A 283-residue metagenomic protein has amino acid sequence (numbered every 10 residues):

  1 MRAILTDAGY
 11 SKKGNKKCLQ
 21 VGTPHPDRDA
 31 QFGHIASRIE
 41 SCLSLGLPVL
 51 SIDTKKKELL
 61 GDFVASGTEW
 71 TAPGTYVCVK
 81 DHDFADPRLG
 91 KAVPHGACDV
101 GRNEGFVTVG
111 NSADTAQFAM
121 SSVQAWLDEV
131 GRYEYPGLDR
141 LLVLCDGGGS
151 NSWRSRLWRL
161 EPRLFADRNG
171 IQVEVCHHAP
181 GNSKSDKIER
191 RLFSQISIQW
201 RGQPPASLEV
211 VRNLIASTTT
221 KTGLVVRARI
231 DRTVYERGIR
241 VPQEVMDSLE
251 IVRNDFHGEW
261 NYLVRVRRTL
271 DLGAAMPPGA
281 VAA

Functional and structural regions predicted by a protein language model:
M1-I4, R140-G147, V175-G181, L214-I215: Extended hydrophobic secondary-structure segments that form protein cores and membrane-embedded regions
M1-V77: Charge-mixed, compositionally biased segments that are often intrinsically disordered regulatory tracts
F32-G33, A119-W126, S155-P162: Well-ordered, non-membrane alpha-helical segments in soluble/globular domains
I39, T54-E58, D99, G147-G149 (+1 more regions): Short, flexible loop/turn elements at secondary-structure junctions
V77-L144, G149: Electropositive, glycine- and tryptophan-enriched low-complexity nucleic-acid-binding patches
W153, V175-S197: RNase H-like two-metal-ion nuclease catalytic core shared by retroviral integrases and related mobile-element nucleases
W158-E174: Two-metal-ion acidic nuclease core segments, chiefly of the RNase H-like superfamily
G202-A283: C-terminal accessory extensions appended to soluble enzyme cores
